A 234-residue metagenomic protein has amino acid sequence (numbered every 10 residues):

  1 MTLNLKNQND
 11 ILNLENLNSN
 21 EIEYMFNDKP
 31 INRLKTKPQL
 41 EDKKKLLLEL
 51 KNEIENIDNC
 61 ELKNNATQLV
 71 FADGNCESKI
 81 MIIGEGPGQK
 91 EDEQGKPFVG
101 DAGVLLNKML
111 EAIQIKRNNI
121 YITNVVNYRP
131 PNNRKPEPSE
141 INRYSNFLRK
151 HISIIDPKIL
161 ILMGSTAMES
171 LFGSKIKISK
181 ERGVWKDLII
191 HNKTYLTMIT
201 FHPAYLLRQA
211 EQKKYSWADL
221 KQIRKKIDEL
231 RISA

Functional and structural regions predicted by a protein language model:
M1-Q8: Short, small/acidic-rich helices and loops at N termini and domain boundaries of DNA replication/processing enzymes
L12, N16-N18, E23-A234: A polyanion-binding, active-site-adjacent surface
